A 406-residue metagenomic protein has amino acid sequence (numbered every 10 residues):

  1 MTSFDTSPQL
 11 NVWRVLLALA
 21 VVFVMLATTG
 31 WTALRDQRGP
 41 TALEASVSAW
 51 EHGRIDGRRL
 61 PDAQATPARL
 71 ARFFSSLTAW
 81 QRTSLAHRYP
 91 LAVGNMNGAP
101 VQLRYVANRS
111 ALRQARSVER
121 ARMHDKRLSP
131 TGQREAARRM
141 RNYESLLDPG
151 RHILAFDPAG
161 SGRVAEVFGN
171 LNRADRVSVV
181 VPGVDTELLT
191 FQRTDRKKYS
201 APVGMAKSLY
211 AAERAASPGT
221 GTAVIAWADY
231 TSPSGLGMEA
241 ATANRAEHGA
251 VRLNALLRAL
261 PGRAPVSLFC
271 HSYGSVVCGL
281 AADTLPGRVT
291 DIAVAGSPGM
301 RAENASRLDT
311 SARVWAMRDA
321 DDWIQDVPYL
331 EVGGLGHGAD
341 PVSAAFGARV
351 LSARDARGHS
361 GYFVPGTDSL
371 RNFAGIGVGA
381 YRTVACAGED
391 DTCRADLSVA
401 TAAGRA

Functional and structural regions predicted by a protein language model:
M1-K198, V384-C393, L397-R405: Flexible, membrane-associating and regulatory peripheral segments of lipid-active enzymes
F156, V181, H271, A295-G296: Short His-Asn-centered micro-motif
G160, V251, Y273: Short, glycine/acidic-rich beta->alpha junctions
L171, G183-A255, A259-A264, T284-A406: Lipolytic serine-hydrolase domain surface
R176-S178, V266, V314: Conserved hydrophobic helix-helix packing surfaces used for dimerization/oligomerization
S178-V180, A226, F269: Soluble periplasmic/extracytoplasmic beta-strand elements of cell-envelope proteins
F269-C278: Gly/Ala-rich beta-loop-alpha elbow adjacent to hydrolase catalytic centers
G279-D283: Short, hydrophobic alpha-helix immediately C-terminal to the catalytic nucleophile
